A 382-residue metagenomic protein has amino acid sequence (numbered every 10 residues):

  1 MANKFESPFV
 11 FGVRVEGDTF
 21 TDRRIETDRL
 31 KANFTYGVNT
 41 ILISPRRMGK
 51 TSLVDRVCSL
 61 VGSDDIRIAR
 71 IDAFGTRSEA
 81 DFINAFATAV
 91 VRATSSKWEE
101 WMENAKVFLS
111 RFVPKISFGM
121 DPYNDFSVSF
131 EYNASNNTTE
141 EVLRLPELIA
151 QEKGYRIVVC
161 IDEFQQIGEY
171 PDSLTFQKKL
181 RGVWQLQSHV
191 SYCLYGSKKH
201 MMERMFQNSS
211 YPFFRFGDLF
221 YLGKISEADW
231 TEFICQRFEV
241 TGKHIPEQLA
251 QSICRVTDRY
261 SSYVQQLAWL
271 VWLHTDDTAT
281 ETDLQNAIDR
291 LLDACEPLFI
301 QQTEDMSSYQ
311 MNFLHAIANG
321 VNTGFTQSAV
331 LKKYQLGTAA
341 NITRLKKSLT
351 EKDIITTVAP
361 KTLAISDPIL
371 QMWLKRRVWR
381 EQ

Functional and structural regions predicted by a protein language model:
M1-T40, P45, R380-Q382: A short, basic N-terminal segment
A2-S7, D293, P297-Q382: C-terminal leucine-rich, beta-strand-based interaction scaffolds used for sensing/assembly
V38, I43-M48, S52-V158, V190 (+1 more regions): P-loop NTPase nucleotide-binding core
L60, L270, S348-E351: Alpha-helical DNA-recognition elements
V107, T231-L298: Amphipathic alpha-helical "lid/sensor" segments that cap RecA-like P-loop NTPase cores
S129-K198, Q207: Conserved Walker B catalytic segment
K199-G217: Short regulatory helix/loop adjacent to the ATP-binding pocket of P-loop NTPases
D218-D229: Conserved AAA+ ATPase "SRH/arginine-finger" region at the nucleotide-binding site
